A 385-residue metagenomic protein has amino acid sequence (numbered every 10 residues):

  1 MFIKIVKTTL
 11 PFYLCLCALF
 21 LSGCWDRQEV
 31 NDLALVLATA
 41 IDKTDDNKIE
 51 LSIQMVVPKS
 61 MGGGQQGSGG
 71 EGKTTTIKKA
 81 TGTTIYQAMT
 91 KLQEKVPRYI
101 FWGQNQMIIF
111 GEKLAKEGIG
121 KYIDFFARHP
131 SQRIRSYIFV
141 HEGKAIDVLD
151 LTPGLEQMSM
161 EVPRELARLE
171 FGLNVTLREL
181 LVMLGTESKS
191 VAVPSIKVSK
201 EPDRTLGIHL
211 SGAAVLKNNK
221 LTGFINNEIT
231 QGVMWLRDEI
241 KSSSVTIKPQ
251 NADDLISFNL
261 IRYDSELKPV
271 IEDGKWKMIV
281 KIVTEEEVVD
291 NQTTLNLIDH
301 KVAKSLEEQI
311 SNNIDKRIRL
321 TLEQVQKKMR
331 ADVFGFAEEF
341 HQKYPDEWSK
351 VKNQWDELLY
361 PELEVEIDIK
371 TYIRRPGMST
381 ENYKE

Functional and structural regions predicted by a protein language model:
F2-E385: Membrane-proximal alpha-helical signals and transmembrane carboxylates
